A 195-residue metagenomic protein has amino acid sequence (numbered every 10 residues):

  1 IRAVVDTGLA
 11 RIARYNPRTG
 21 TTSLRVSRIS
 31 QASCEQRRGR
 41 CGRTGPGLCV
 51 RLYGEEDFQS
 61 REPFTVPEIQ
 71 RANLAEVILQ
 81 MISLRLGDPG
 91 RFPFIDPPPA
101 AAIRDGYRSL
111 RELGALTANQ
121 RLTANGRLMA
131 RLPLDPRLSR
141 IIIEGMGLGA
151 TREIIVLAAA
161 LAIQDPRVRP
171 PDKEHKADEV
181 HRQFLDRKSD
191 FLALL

Functional and structural regions predicted by a protein language model:
I1-V5, A13, E55-L195: Second RecA-like catalytic domain
A3, L9-R61, A75-L79: Conserved segment of the helicase C-terminal RecA-like domain
